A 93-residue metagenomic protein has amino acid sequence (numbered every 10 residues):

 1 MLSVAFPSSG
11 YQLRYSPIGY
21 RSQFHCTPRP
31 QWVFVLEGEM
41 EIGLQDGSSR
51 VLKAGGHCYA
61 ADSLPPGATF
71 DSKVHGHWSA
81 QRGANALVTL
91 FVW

Functional and structural regions predicted by a protein language model:
M1-F24, L87: A short glycine-rich, His/Asp/Glu-containing loop-to-beta-strand
L2-V4, S22-T27, G43-L44, R50 (+1 more regions): Short histidine-centered beta-strand/loop micro-motifs that create catalytic or ligand/metal-coordination sites
Y15-S16, H25-I42: Short, conserved beta-strand element in jelly-roll/cupin
P17-Y20, L64, S72-G76: Short acidic (Asp/Glu) patches
M40, G55, G67-S72, A80: Hydrophobic small-molecule pocket/channel-lining residues, especially in calycin-type beta-barrels
D46-A68: Short acidic-glycine-tyrosine-enriched beta hairpin
Y59, S72-W93: A short hydrophobic beta-strand segment most commonly corresponding to one strand of the jelly-roll/cupin
